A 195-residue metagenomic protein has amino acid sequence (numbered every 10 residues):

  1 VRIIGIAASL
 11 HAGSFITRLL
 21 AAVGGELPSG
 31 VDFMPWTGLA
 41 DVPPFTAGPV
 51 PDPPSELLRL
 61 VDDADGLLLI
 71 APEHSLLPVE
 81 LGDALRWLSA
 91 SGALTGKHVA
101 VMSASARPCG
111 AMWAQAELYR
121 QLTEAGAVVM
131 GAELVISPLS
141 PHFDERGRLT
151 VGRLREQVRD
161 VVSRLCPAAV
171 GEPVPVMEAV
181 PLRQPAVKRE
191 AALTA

Functional and structural regions predicted by a protein language model:
V1-A90, R153-R164, E172-A195: N-terminal beta1-alpha1-beta2 submodule of the flavodoxin-like/Rossmannoid cofactor-binding fold
V1-I4, G92, A106, F143: Short glycine- and Lys/Arg-enriched binding-loop motifs that mark or flank ligand-binding interfaces
E26, G30, Q121-V128, L139-H142 (+2 more regions): Change "in soluble alpha/beta enzymes" to "in soluble alpha/beta proteins
D32-P44, A90-G92, A125-E145: Mobile beta-alpha loop/short-helix "lid" or hinge segments that flank ligand
F45-G48, V79-E80, M112-W113, H142 (+1 more regions): Short, well-ordered secondary-structure micro-motifs
T95-G96: A glycine-biased structural micro-motif
V99-P138, G152-E156: Short, glycine-/small-residue-rich phosphate/pyrophosphate-handling segment
